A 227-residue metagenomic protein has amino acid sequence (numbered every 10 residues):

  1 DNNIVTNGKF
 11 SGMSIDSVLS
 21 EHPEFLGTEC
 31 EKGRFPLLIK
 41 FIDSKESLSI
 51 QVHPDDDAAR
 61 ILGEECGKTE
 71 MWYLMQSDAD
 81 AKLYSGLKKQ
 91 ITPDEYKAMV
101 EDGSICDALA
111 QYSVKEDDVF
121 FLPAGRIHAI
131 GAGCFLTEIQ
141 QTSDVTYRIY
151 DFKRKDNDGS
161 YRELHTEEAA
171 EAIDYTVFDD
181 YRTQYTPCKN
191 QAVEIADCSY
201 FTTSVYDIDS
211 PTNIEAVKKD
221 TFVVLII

Functional and structural regions predicted by a protein language model:
D1-I91, D151-D179, T203: Transition-metal
I39-K40, L48, E70-Y73, Q111-Y112 (+3 more regions): His/acidic/aromatic-lined binding-pocket segments of jelly-roll/cupin-type domains and related regulatory beta-sandwich
D43-K45, D78, A132, S199 (+1 more regions): A generic beta-sheet turn/junction motif
I50-H53, S113-A132, I139-Q141, I226-I227: Conserved metal-binding segment of the jelly-roll/cupin
A59-I61, I127-A132, T137-Q140, Y206 (+1 more regions): Short beta-strand His + acidic residue motifs that chelate non-heme Fe in jelly-roll/DSBH and cupin folds
E70-W72, A129-K153: A short hydrophobic beta-strand segment most commonly corresponding to one strand of the jelly-roll/cupin
Q76-E116, F121: Intrinsically disordered, low-complexity linker/loop segments enriched in Gly/Pro and charged/polar residues
Y147-F222: C-terminal amphipathic alpha-helical segment
